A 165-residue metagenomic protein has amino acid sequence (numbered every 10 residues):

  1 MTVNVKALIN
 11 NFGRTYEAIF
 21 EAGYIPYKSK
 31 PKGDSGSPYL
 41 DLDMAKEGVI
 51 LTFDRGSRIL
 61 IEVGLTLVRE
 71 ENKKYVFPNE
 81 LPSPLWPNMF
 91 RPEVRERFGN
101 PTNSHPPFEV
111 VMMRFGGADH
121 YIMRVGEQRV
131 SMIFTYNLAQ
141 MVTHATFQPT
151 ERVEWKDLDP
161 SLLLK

Functional and structural regions predicted by a protein language model:
T2-A7, N11-I59, L85-K165: A cross-family detector of function-defining hotspots
V3, E71-P87: Terminal, regulation- and interaction-focused segments at domain boundaries
I61-K73, W155: Extended intrinsically disordered, low-complexity coil regions enriched in Ser, Thr, Gly, Ala and often Pro
